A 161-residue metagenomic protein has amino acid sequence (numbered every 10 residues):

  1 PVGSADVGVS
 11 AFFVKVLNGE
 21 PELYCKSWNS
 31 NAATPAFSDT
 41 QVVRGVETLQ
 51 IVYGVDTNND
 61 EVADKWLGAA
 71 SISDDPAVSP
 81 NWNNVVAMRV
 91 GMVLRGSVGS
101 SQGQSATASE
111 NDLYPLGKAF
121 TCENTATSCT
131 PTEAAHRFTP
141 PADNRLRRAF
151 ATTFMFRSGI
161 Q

Functional and structural regions predicted by a protein language model:
G3-V7, V16-G19, N29-Q161: Short linear sequence signals and composition-biased patches located at protein termini or domain-edge surfaces
A11-F13: Short, surface-exposed charged micro-motifs
